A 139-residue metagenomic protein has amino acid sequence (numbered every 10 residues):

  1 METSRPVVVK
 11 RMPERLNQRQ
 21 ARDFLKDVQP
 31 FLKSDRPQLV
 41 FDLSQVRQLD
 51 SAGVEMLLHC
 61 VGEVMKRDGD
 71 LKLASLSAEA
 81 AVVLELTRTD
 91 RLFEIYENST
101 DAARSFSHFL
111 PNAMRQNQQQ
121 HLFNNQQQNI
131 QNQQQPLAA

Functional and structural regions predicted by a protein language model:
M1-M12, L16, D23-L25, P30 (+1 more regions): Short beta-strand/loop segment at the start of cytosolic alpha/beta domains
T3, T87-T89, T100: Residue-identity detector for threonine
R15-F93: Amphipathic alpha-helical interaction surfaces in cytosolic regulatory modules
K72-S75, H121, P136: Acidic/proline-rich low-complexity IDRs
E97-F123: A charged, well-structured terminal subsegment
N124-A139: C-terminal output/effector regions of signal-responsive regulators
